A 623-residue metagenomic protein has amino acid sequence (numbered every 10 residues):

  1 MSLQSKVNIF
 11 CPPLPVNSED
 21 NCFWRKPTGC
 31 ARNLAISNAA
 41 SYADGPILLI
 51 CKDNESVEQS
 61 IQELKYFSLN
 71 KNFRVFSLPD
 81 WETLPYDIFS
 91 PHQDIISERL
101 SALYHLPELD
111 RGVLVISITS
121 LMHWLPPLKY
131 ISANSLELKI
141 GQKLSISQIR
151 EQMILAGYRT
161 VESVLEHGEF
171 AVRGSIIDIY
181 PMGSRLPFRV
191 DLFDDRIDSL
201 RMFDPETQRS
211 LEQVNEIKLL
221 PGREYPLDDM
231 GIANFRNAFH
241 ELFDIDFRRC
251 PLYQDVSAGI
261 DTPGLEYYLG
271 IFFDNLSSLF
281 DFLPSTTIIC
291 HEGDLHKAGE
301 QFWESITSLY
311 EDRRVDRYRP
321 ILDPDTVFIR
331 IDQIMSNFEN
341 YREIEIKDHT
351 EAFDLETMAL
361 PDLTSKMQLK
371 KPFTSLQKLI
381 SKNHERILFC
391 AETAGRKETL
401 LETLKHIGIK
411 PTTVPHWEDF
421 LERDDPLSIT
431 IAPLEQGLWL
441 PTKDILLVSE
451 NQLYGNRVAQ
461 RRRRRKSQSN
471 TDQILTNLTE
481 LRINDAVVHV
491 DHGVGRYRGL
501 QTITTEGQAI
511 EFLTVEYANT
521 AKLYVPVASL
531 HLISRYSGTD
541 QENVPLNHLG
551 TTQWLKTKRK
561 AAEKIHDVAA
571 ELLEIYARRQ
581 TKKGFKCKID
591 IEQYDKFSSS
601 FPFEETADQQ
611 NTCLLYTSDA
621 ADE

Functional and structural regions predicted by a protein language model:
M1-E542, A561-K586, Q593-Y594, P602-F603 (+2 more regions): Conserved beta-alpha structural segments and adjacent helices that either
N543-G550, W554: Major-groove DNA-contacting interfaces characterized by cationic-aromatic clusters
D619-E623: A short, hydrophobic C-terminal helix/tail in secreted or cell-surface proteins
